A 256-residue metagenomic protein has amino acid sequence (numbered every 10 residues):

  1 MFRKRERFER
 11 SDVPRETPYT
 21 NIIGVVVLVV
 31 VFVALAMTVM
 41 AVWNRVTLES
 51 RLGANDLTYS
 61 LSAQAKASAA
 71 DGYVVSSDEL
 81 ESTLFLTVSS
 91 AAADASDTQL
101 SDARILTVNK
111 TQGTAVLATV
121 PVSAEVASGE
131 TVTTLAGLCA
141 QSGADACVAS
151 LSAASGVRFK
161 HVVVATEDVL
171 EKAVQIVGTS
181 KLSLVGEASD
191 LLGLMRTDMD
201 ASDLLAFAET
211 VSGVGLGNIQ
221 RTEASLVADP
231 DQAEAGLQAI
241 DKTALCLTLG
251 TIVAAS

Functional and structural regions predicted by a protein language model:
F2-S256: Non-catalytic, solvent-exposed segments at the cell envelope interface
